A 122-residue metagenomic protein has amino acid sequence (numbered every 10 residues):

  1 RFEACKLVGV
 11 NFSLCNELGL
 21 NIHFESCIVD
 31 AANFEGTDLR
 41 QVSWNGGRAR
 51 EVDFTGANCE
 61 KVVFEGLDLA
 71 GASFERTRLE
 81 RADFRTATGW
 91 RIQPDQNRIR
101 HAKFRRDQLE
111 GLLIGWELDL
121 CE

Functional and structural regions predicted by a protein language model:
R1-E122: Tandem repeat scaffolds
